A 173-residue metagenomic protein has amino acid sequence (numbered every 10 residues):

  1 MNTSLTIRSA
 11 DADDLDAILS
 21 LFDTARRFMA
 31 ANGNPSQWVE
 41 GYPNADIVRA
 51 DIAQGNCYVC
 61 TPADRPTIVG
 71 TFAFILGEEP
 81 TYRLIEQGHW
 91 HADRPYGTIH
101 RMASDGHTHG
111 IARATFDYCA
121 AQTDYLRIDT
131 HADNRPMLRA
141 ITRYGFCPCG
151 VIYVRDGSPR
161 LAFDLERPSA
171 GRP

Functional and structural regions predicted by a protein language model:
T6-S20: A short beta-loop-alpha structural element at the N-terminal edge of CoA-dependent acyl/N-acetyltransferase catalytic
R26-D46: Conserved GNAT-fold acetyl-CoA-binding loop/helix
D46-V59, G77-P80: A short helix-loop-beta-strand connector motif used in the catalytic cores of GNAT acetyltransferases and, in some
Q54-F72: Conserved beta-hairpin
A73-H107: Conserved acyl-donor/pantetheine-binding loop and adjacent beta-alpha core of acyl/acetyltransferases and related
S104-A121, R139-R143: Conserved acetyl-CoA-binding loop-helix of GNAT-fold acetyltransferases
Q122-D133: Conserved GNAT acetyl-CoA-binding A-motif
D129, C147-L161: Conserved catalytic-core motifs of GNAT/GCN5-like acyltransferases
